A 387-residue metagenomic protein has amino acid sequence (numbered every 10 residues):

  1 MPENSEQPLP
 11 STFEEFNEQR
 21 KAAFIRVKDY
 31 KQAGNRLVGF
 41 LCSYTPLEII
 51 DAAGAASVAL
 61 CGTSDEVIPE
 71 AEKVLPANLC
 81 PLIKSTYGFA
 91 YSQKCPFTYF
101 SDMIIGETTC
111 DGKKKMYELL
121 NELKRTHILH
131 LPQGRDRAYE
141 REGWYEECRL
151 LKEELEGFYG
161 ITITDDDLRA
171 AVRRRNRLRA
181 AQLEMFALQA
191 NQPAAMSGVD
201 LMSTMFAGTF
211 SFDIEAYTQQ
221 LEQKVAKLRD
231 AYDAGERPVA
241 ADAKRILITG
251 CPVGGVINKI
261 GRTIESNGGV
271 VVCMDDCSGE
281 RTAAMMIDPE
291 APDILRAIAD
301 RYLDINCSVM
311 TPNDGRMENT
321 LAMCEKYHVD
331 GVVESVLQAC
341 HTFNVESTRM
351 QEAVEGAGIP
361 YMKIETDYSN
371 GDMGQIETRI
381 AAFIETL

Functional and structural regions predicted by a protein language model:
P2-E3, T348-L387: Peripheral docking tails and interdomain loops at the edges of cofactor- or intermediate-handling domains
P2-R36, R149, E153-V271, D275-T282 (+1 more regions): A charged, amphipathic alpha-helical module
Q32, I49-T63, E70-A71, C251-P312 (+1 more regions): Redox- and metal-dependent alpha/beta enzyme cores, enriched for Fe-S-associated oxidoreductases and cofactor-handling
L37-K94, D102, T109, M116-Y117: An N-terminal, globular interaction/scaffold subdomain
L41, L247-T249, S335: Short hydrophobic segments within beta-strands
Y87-G157: Acidic/His-rich segments in extracytoplasmic proteins that coordinate ligands and/or metal ions
A90, T311-H328, V345-E346: A short, acidic, amphipathic alpha-helical segment used as a generic capping/interface helix at domain edges
S101, C324, H328-V333: Proline-aspartate-enriched helix->loop->beta-strand connector
